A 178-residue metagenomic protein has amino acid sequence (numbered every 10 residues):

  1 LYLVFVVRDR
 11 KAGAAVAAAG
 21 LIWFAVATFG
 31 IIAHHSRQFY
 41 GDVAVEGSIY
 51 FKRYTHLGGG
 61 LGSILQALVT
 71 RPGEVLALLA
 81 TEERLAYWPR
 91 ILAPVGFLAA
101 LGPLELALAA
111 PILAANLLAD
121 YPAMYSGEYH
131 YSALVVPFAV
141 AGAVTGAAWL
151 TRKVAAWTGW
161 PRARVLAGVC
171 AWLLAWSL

Functional and structural regions predicted by a protein language model:
L1: Conserved acidic functional residues
F5, D9-L101, E105-A109, V144 (+1 more regions): Membrane-lumen/periplasm interface segments of specific transmembrane helices in polyprenyl phosphate-linked
A17-I22, L150-L178: Signature aromatic-anchored transmembrane alpha helix within multi-pass, membrane-resident enzymes that catalyze glycan
W88, L101, E105, N116-Y121 (+1 more regions): Short, well-ordered helical secondary-structure segments
A107-A156, G168: Hydrophobic/aromatic-rich transmembrane helices and adjacent perimembrane loops
